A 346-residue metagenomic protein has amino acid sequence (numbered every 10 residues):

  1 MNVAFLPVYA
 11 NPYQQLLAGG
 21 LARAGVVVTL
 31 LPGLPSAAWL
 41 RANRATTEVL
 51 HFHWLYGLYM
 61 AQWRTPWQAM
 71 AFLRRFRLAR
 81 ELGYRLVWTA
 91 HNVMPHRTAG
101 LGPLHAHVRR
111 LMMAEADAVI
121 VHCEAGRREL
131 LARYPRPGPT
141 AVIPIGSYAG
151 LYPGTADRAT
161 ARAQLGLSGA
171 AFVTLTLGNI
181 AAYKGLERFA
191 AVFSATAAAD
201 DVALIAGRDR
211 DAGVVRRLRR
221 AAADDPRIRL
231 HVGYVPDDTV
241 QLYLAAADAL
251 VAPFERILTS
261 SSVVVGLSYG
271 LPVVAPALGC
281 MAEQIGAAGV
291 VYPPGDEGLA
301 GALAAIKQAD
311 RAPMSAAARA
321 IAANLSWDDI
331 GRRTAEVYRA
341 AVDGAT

Functional and structural regions predicted by a protein language model:
A114-P153: Donor nucleotide-sugar binding/catalytic pocket of nucleotide-sugar-dependent glycosyltransferases
L131-A132, S147-Q164, A170, A182 (+1 more regions): Acidic anion/phosphate-binding donor-loop and adjacent secondary structure in glycosyltransferase catalytic cores
T160-A163, A312-L325: A short, well-ordered alpha-helix in the C-terminal region of glycosyltransferases
S168-K184, A190-F193, L204: Conserved donor-binding/catalytic core segment of Leloir-type glycosyltransferases
V202-R216, G233: Glycosyltransferase donor-sugar binding loop
V215-Q241: Nucleotide-activated donor-binding/catalytic signature segment of Leloir-type glycosyltransferases, i.e., the conserved
L242-L258, S268-L271: Acidic donor-binding loop of glycosyltransferase active sites
G289-E297, A304-D310: Conserved acidic donor-binding segment of nucleotide-sugar-dependent glycosyltransferases
